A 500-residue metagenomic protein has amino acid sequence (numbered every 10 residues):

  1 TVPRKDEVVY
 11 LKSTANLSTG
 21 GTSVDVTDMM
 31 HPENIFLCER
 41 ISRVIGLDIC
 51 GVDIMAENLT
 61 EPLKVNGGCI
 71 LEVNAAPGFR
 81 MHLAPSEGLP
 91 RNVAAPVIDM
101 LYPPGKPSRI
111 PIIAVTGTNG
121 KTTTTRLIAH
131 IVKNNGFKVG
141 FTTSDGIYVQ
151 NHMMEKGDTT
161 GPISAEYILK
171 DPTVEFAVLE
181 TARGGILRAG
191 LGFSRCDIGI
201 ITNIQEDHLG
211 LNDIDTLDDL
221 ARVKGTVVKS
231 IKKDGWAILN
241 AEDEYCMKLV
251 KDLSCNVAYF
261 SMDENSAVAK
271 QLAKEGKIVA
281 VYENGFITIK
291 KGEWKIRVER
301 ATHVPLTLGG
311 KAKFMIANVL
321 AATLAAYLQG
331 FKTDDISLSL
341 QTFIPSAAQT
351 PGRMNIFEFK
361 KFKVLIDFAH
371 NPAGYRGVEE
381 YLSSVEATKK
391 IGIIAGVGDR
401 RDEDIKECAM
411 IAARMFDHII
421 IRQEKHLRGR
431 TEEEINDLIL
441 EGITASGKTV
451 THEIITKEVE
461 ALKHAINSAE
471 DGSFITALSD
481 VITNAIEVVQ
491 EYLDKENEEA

Functional and structural regions predicted by a protein language model:
T1-V9: Oxyanion-binding "anion nests"
K12-A114: ATP-dependent carboxylate activation and anion-phosphoryl transfer catalytic cores that bind Mg-ATP to form
D53, T142, E180, T202 (+6 more regions): Residue-level signal for inorganic ion chemistry
P104-M153: Walker A (P-loop) phosphate-binding motif
K138-V139, F176, G235, V257 (+2 more regions): Hydrophobic anchor at the start of a short beta-strand that flanks the dinucleotide cofactor-binding loop
M153-Y259, E264-V268, L272, H303-L306 (+1 more regions): Flexible active-site lid/hinge loop adjacent to a nucleotide/diphosphate and Mg2+-phosphate binding pocket
D213, A312, L324-D334, L338-A500: ATP-dependent carboxylate-amine ligase
I214-A221, G225, G235, C255-R376: Adenine nucleotide phosphate-binding catalytic loops in nucleotide-utilizing enzymes
